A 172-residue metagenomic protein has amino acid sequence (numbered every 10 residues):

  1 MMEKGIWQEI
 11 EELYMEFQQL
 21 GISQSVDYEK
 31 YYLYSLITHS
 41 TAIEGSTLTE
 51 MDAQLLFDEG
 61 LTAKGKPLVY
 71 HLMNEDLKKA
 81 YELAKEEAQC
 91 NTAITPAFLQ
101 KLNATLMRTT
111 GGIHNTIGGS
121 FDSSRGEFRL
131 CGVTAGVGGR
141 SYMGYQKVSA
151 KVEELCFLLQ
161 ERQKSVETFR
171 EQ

Functional and structural regions predicted by a protein language model:
M1-Q172: FIC/Doc superfamily catalytic core
